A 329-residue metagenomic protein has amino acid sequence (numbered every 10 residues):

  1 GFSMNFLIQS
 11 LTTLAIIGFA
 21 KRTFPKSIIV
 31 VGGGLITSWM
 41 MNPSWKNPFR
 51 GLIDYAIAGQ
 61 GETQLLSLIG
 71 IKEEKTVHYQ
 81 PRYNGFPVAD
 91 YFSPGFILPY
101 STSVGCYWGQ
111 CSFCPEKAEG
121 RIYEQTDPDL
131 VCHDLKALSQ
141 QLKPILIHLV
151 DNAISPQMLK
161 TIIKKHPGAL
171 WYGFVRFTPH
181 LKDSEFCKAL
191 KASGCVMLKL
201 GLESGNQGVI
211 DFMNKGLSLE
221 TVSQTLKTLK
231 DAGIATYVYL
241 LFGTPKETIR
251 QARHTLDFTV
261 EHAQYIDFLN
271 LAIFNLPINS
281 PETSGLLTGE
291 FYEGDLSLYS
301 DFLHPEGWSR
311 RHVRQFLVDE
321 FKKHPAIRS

Functional and structural regions predicted by a protein language model:
G1-C132, Q140-Q141: Acidic, low-complexity intrinsically disordered segments
L7-L11, T37-W39, L65, Y107-Q110 (+7 more regions): Flexible loop/turn segments at secondary-structure boundaries
F24, Q141-L142, S193, Q224-T236 (+2 more regions): A structural motif corresponding to the C-terminal end of an alpha-helix and its immediate exit/capping segment
I29, A56, C114, I147-L149 (+2 more regions): Hydrophobic residues within beta-strands of alpha/beta enzymes
V30, S38, C132-T236, F242: Conserved SAM/AdoMet-binding glycine-rich loop
P43-S67, C187, A192-M197, H254-L276: Structural recognition of alpha->loop->beta junctions
I122-L130, M213-T221, E247-Q251: Alpha-helix N-cap and loop-to-helix initiation/capping positions
R250-S329: C-terminal accessory regions of radical SAM enzymes
